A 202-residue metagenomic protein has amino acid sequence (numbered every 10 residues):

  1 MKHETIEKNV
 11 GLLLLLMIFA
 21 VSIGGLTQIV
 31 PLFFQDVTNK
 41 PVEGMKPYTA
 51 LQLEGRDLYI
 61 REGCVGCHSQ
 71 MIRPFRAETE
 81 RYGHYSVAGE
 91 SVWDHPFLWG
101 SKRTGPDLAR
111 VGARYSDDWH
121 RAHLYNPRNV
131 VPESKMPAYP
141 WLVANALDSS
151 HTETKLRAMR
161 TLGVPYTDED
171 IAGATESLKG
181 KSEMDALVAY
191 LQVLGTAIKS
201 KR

Functional and structural regions predicted by a protein language model:
M1-Y48, L162-T167, V188-R202: Post-cleavage N-terminal segment of exported redox proteins
L13-I23, E80-M184: Electron-transfer interface patches adjacent to heme c in soluble/periplasmic c-type cytochromes and di-/multiheme
V30-V37, E62-G66, M71, F75 (+2 more regions): A generic secondary-structure signal for well-formed alpha-helical elements
L32-M45, A50-L53, S69, Y85-S91 (+1 more regions): Sequence context of c-type cytochrome heme-c attachment sites
D36-I60, I72-T79, T104, A174-S177 (+1 more regions): Electrostatic cytochrome c docking/interface patches
G55, R61-Q70, H120, L187-L191: The canonical Cys-X-X-Cys-His
C67, E133-A138, I198-R202: Surface-exposed patches in mature extracellular/periplasmic domains of secreted proteins
